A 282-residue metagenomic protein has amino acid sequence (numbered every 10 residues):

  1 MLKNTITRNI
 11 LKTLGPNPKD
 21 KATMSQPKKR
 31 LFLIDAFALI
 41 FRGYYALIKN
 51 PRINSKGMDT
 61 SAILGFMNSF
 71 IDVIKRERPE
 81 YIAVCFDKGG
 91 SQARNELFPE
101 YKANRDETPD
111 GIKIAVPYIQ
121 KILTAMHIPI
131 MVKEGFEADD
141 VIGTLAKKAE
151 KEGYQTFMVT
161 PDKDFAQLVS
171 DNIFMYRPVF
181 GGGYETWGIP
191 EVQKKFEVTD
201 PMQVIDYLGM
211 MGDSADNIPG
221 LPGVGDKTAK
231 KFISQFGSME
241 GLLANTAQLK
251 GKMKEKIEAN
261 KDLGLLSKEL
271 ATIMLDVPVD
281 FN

Functional and structural regions predicted by a protein language model:
M1, P16, M175: Short regulatory "switch" loops immediately downstream of catalytic or recognition motifs within protein catalytic
L2-T5, F165: Extreme N-terminal basic, low-complexity initiation segments that serve as generic localization/processing leaders
K3, K12-G15, F32: Compositionally biased amphipathic helical and low-complexity segments enriched in hydrophobic
I10-T23: Short, Lys/Arg-enriched N-terminal segments with co-localized hydrophobic residues within the first ~10-30 amino acids
S25-V159, K163-P190, L263-F281: Noncatalytic, basic helical substrate-engagement surface that gates or grips nucleic-acid strands
Q26-K28, P79-A83, I128, K151 (+2 more regions): Non-catalytic nucleic-acid-binding/docking modules located in mid-to-C-terminal regions of nucleic-acid enzymes
